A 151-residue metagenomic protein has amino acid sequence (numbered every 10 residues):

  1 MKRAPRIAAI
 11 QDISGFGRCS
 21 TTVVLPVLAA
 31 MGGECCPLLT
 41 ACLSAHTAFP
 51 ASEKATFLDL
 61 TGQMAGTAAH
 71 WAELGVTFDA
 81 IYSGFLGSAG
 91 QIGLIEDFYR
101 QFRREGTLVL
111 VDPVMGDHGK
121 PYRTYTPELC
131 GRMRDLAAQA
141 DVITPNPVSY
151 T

Functional and structural regions predicted by a protein language model:
K2-V111, M115-R123: Conserved N-terminal subdomain of the carbohydrate kinase-like
W71-A72, R132-R134: Short, flexible, glycine/charge-rich loop motifs used to bind or transfer phosphoryl groups or to couple energy/partner
G75, L136-A137: A short, aliphatic-rich alpha-helical micro-motif
E96, Y125-R132: Charged helix-capping and loop-helix junction motifs
D141-V142: Receiver (REC) domain switch/active-site residues of two-component response regulators
P145: A conserved hydrophobic position in a structured secondary element of the catalytic/binding core that shapes
T151: Conserved small/polar residues in nucleotide/adenosyl-binding loops
